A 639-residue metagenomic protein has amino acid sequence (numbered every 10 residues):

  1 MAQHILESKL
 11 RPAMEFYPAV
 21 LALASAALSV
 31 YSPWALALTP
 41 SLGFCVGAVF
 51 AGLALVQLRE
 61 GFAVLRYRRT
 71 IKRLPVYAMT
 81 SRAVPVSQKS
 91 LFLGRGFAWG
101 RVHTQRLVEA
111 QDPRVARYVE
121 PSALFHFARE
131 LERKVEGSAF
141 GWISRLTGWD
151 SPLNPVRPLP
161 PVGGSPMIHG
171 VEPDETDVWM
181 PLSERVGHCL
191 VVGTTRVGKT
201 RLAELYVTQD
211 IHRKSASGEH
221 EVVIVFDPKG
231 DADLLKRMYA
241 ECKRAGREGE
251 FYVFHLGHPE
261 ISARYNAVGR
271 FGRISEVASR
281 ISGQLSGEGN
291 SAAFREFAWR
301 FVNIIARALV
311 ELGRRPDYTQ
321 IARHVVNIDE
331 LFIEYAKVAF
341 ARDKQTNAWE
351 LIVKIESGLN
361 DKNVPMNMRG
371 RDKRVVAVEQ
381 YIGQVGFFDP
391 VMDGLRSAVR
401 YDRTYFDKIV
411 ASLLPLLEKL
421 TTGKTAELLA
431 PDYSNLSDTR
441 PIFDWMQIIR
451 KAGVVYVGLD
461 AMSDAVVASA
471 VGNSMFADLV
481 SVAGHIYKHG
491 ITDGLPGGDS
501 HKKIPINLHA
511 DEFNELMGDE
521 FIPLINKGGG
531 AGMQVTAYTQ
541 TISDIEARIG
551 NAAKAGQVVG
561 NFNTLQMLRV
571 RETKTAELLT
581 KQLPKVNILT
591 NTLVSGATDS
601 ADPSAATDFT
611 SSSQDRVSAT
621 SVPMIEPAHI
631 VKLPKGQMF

Functional and structural regions predicted by a protein language model:
M1-I224, D231-G249, E311, R342 (+5 more regions): Accessory regions of macromolecular translocation/handling assemblies
H4-A13, M180, A293-R300, I304-R307 (+4 more regions): P-loop NTPase motor core of the ASCE superfamily
L21-A24, G458, L508, F562: Short, flexible active-site loops
A48, G52, S469-D478, T564 (+1 more regions): Hydrophobic alpha-helical segments involved in membrane association or supramolecular assembly
I168-D174, M180-V197, R201-M533, H629-K635: P-loop NTPase motor domains
D227-K229, Y538-I542, V570-E572: A short beta-strand-to-loop transition that corresponds to the Sensor-1 phosphate-sensing loop of AAA+ P-loop ATPases
G528-I549: Sensor-1/coupling segment of RecA-like P-loop NTPase cores
